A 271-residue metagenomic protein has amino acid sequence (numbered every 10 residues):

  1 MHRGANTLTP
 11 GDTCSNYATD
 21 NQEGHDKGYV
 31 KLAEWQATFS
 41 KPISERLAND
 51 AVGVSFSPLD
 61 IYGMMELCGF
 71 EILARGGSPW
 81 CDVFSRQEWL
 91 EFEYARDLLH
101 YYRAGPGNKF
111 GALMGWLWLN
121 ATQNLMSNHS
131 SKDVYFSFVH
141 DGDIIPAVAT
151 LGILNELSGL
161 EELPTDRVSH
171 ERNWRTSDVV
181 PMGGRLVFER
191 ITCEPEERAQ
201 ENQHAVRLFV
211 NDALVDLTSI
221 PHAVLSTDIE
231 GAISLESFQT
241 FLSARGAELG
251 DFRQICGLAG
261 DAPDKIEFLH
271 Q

Functional and structural regions predicted by a protein language model:
M1-Q271: Signature for phosphate-centric chemistry
